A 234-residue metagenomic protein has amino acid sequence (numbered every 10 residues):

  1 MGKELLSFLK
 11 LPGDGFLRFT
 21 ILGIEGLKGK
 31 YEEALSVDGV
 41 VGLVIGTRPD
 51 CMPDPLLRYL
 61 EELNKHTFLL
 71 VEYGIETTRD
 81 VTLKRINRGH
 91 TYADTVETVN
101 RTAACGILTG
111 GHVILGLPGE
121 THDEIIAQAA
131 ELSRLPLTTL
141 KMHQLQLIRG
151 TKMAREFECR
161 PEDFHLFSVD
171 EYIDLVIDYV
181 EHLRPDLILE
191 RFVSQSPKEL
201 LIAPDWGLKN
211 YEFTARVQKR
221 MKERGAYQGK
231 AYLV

Functional and structural regions predicted by a protein language model:
M1-I24, V37-M52, F68-D94, T138-H143: Core AdoMet radical
G2, Y31-D38, R58-F68, N100-A104: Acidic (Asp/Glu)-rich catalytic clusters
R18-L22, P49-M52, G116-T121, L147-I148 (+1 more regions): Short, small-residue-enriched loops and turns at beta-alpha junctions that line or gate enzyme active sites
E25-L35, E61, T121-T138, D170 (+1 more regions): Short, electropositive alpha-helical surface patch
K28, P53-L57, I173: Structural motif corresponding to alpha-helix initiation and N-cap regions
L56, K84, H122, K152-A154 (+1 more regions): Short, well-ordered secondary-structure micro-motifs
A93-M153, D170-Q195: Conserved C-terminal portion of the radical SAM core fold that forms the substrate/S-adenosylmethionine-binding
T139, Q146-V234: Auxiliary Fe-S-binding modules of radical SAM enzymes
